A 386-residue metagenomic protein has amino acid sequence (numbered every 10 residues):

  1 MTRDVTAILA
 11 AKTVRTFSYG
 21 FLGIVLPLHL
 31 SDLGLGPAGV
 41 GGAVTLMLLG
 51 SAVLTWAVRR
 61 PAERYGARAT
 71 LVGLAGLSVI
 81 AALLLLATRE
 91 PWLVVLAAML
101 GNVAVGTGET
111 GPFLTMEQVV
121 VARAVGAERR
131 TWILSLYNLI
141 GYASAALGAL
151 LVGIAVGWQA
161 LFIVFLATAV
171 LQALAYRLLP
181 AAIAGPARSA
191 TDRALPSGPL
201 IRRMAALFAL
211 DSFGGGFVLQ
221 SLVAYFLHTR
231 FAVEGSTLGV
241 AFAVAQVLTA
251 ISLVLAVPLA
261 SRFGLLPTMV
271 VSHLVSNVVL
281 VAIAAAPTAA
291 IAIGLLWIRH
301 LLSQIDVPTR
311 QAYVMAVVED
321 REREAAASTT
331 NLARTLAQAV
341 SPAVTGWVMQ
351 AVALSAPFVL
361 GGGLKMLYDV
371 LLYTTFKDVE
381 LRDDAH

Functional and structural regions predicted by a protein language model:
M1-L49, L200-F208, S212-A243: Helix-loop boundary and gating motifs at the non-cytosolic
T13, A81, P91-P112, I291-I305: Hydrophobic core of transmembrane alpha-helices in multi-pass small-molecule transporters, especially MFS/SLC-type
L48-W56, A145-A146, Q246-V254, T335-A339: Residue-level signature of mid-helix packing/kink "hotspots" within the transmembrane helices of 12-pass Major
V53-G66, S252-L265, M349-Q350: Helix-to-loop junctions at the C-terminal end of transmembrane segments in multipass secondary transporters
V53-R89: Conserved MFS/SLC helix-loop-helix module at the cytosolic interface between two early adjacent transmembrane helices
A69-L84, P267-A282, G362: Structural signature of the two symmetry-related core transmembrane helices
W132-G153, A333-S341: Glycine-rich segments within core transmembrane alpha-helices of 12-TM secondary carriers
G148, L166-P186, Y368-F376: C-terminal membrane-cytosol helix-exit motif in multi-pass small-molecule transporters
